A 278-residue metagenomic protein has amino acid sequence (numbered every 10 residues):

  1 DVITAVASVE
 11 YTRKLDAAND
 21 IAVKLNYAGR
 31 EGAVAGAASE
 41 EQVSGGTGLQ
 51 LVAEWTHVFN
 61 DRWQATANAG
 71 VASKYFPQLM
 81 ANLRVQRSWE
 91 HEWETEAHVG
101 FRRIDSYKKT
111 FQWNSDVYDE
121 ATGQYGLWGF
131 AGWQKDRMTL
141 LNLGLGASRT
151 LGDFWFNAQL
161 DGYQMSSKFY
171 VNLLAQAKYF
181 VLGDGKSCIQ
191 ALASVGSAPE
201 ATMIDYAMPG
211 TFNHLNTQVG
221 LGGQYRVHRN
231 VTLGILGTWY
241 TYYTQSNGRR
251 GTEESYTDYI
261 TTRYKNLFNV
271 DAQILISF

Functional and structural regions predicted by a protein language model:
V2, L25-Q50, N68-S88, E96-E254 (+1 more regions): Outer-membrane beta-barrel translocator/channel fold
A5-G29, L51, W55-H57: Glycine- and aromatic-enriched membrane insertion/assembly motifs of diderm outer-membrane and organelle channel
K14-A18, N60, E90, L182-D184 (+1 more regions): Residue-level recognition of beta-strand termini and adjacent short loop/turns
E54-W55, F59-T66, R84, W89: Transmembrane beta-barrel wall of Gram-negative outer-membrane proteins
S277-F278: Short, solvent-exposed mixed-charge patches
